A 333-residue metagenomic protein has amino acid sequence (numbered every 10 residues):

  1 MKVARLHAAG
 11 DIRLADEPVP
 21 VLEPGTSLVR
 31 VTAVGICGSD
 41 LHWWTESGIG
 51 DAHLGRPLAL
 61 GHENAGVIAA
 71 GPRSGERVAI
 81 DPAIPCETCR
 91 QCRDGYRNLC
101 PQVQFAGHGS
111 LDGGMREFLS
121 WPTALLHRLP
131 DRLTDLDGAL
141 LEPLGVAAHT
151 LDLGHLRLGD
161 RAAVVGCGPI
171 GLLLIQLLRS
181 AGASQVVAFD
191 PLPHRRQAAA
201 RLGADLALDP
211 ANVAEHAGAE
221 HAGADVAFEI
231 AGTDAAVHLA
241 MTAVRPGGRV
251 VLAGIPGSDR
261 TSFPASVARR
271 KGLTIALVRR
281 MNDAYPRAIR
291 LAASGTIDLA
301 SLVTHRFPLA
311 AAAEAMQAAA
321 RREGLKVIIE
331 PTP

Functional and structural regions predicted by a protein language model:
M1-V3, H238, N282-P333: C-terminal hydrophobic helical "lid"/dimerization subdomain of Rossmann-like NAD(P)H-dependent oxidoreductases
R5-V21, G38-A69, C100-D112: N-terminal glycine-rich cofactor-binding segment
P20-V34, G48-R90, P130-R132: Glycine-rich beta-strand-centered segment in the early N-terminal region that forms part of a ligand/cofactor-binding
G75-R77, D131-N212: Mid-domain Rossmann-like dinucleotide-binding core that forms the NAD(H)/NADP(H) cofactor-binding site
C86-V165: NAD(P)H dinucleotide-binding glycine-rich loop of Rossmann-like/cofactor-binding domains, especially the beta1-alpha1
G154, Q197-T274: Glycine-rich cofactor phosphate-binding loops and adjacent beta1-alpha1 units of small-molecule cofactor enzyme domains
P191-L192, P256, M281: Residues in the short beta-alpha loop(s) of Rossmann-like NAD(P)-binding domains
